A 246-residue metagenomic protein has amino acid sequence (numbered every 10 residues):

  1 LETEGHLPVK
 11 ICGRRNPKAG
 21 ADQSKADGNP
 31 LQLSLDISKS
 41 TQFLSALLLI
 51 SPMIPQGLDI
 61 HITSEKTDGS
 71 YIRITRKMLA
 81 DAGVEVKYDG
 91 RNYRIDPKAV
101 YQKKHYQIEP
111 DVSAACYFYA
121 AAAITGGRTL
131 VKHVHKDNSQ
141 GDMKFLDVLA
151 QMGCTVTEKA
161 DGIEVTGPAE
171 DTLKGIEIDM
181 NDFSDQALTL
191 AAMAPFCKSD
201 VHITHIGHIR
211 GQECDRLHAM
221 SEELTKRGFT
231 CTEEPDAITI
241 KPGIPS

Functional and structural regions predicted by a protein language model:
L1-S246: Structural preference for solvent-exposed beta-strand-turn elements and adjacent flexible terminal/loop segments within
